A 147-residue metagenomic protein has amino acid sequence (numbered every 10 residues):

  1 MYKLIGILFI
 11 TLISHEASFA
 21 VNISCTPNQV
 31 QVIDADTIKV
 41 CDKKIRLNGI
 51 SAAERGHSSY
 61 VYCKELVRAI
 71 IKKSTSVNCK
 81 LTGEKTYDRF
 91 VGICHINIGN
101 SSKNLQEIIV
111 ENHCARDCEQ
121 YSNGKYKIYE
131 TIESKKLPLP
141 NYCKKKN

Functional and structural regions predicted by a protein language model:
L4-I13: Sec-dependent N-terminal signal peptides
A17-N147: Small beta-barrel nucleic-acid-binding modules, primarily SNase/OB-fold domains and secondarily Tudor-like barrels
